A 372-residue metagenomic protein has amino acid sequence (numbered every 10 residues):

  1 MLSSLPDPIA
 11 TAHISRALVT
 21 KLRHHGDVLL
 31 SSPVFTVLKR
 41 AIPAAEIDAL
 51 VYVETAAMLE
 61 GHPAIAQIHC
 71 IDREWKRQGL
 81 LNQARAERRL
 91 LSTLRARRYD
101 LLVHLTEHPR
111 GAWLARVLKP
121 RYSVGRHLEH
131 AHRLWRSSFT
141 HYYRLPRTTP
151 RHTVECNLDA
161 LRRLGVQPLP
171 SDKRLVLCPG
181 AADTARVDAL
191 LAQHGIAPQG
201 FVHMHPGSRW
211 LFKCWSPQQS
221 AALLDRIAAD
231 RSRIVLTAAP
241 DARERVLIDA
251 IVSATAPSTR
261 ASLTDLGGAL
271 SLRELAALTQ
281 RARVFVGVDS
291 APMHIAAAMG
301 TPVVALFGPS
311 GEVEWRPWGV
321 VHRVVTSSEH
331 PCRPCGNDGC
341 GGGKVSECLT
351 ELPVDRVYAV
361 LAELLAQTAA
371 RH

Functional and structural regions predicted by a protein language model:
M1-H372: Catalytic machinery of carbohydrate-active enzymes, primarily nucleotide-sugar-dependent glycosyltransferases
